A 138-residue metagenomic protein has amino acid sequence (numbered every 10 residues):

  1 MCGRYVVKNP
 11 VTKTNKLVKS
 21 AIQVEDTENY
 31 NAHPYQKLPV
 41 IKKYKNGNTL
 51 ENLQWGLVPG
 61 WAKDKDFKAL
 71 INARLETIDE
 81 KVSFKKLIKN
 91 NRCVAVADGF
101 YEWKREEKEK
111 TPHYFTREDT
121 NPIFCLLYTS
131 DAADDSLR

Functional and structural regions predicted by a protein language model:
G3-R92: Short, His- and charge-rich active-site/binding loops that engage polyanionic ligands
G56, L126-L127: Glycine-centered structural positions embedded in regular secondary structure
G60, E109-F124: Short edge-strand/loop segments of extracellular domains
F100-E102: Short, catalytically relevant binding-site loops at active-site mouths
K104-E107: Cytochrome P450 core scaffold surrounding the K-helix E-X-X-R motif and the conserved "meander" helix-loop region
Y128-D135: Conserved small/polar residues in nucleotide/adenosyl-binding loops
